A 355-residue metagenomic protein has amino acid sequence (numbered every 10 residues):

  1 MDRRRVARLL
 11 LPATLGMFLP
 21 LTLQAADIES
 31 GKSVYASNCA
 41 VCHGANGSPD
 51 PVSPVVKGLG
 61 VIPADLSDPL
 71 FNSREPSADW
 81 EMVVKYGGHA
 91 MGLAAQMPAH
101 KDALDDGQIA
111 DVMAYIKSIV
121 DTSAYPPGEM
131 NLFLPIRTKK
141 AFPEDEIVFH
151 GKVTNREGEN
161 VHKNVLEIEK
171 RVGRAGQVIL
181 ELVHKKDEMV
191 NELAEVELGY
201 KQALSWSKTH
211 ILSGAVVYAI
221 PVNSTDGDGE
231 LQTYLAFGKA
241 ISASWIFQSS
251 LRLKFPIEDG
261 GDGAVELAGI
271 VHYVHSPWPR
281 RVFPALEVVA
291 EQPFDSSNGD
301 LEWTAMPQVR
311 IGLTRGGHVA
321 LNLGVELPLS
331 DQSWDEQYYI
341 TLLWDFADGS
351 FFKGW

Functional and structural regions predicted by a protein language model:
D2-L11: Bacterial N-terminal signal peptides that target proteins for export
L10-P20: Bacterial N-terminal signal peptides
P20-V34: Electrostatic cytochrome c docking/interface patches
A25-I28, S73-E75, A103-D106: Short, solvent-exposed loop/helix junctions and linker helices that flank or host conserved functional motifs
K32-I62, Y86-A94, I119-S123: Periplasmic/extracellular electron-transfer cofactor-ligation site, primarily the c-type cytochrome heme-c attachment
G60-L70, V83-I109: Axial heme c-ligation environment in periplasmic c-type cytochrome domains
A78-V83, A99-P126: C-terminal capping alpha-helices of c-type cytochrome domains
G107, S123-W355: Transmembrane beta-barrel domains of Gram-negative outer membranes and organellar outer membranes
